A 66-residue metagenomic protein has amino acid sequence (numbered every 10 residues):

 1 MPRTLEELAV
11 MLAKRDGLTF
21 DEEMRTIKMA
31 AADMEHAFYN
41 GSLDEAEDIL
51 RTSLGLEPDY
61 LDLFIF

Functional and structural regions predicted by a protein language model:
M1-R25: N-terminal acidic leader/helix
M24-N40: Amphipathic alpha-helical segments that form the core helices of the histone-fold
H36-F66: Short, charged early-sequence alpha-helical segments and their helix-coil boundaries
